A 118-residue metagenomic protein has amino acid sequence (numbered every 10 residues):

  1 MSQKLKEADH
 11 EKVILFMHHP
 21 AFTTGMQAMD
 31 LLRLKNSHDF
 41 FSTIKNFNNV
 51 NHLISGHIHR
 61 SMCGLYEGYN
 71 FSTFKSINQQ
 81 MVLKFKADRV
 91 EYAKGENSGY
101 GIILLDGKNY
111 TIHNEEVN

Functional and structural regions predicted by a protein language model:
M1-N70: His/acidic metal-ligating clusters that form di-metal
T43, L65-N118: Binuclear metal-dependent phosphoesterase catalytic core
